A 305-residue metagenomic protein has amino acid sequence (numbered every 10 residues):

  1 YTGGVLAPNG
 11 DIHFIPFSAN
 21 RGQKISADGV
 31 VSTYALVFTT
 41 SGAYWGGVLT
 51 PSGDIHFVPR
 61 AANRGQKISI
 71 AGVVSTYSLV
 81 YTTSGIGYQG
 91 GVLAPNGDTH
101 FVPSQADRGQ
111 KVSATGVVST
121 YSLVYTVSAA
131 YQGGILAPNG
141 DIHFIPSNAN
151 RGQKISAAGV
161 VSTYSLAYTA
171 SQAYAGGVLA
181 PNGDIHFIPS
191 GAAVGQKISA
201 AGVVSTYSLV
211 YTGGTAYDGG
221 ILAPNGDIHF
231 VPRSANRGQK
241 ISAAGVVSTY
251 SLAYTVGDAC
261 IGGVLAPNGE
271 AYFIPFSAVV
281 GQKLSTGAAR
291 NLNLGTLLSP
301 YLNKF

Functional and structural regions predicted by a protein language model:
Y1-N20, I55, A61, G263 (+2 more regions): Low-complexity/repetitive intrinsically disordered segments
Y1-V5, S41-L49, S84-L93, V127-L136 (+4 more regions): Repeated scaffold domains used in trafficking and secretory/extracellular systems, primarily beta-propellers
I12-F14, D54-F57, H100-F101, I142-F144 (+3 more regions): Conserved beta-propeller blade signature
F17, R60, S104, S147 (+3 more regions): Short loop/turn segments immediately following the C-termini of beta-strands
R21-Q23, R64-Q66, R108-Q110, R151-Q153 (+3 more regions): A short loop-to-beta-strand structural motif that recurs across blades of beta-propeller domains
S26-G29, S69-G72, S113-G116, S156-G159 (+3 more regions): Short loop/turn segments that connect beta-strands within beta-propeller blades
S32-V37, S75-Y81, V118-V124, V161-A167 (+2 more regions): A short beta-strand motif characteristic of beta-propeller blades
C260-F305: Blade-level signature of beta-propeller repeat domains, shared across WD40, Kelch, NHL, RCC1 and BNR/Asp-box propellers
